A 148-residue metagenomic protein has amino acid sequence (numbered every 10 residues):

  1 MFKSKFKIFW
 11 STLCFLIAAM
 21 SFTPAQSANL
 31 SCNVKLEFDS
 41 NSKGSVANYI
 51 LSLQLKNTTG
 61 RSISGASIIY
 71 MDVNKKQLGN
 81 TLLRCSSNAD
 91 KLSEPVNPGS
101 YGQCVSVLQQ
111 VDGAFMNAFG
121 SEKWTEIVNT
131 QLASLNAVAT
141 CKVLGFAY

Functional and structural regions predicted by a protein language model:
F2-L13: Bacterial N-terminal signal peptides that target proteins for export
S11-S21: Bacterial N-terminal signal peptides
A25-N48: Low-complexity, acidic Ser/Thr/Pro/Gly-rich terminal tails and inter-domain linkers that flank the onset of structured
L55-S62, D72: Asparagine-centered strand-capping/turn motif at beta-strand->loop junctions
R61-G65, L78: Short acidic/proline- and small/hydrophobic-mixed sequence motifs that coincide with surface turns and coil-to-beta
S67-I69: Hydrophobic beta-strand segments
K76-S121: Intrinsically disordered, low-complexity Pro/Gly/Ser/Thr-rich segments with frequent PxxP/GP/PP motifs and embedded
G102-Y148: Terminal connector regions
